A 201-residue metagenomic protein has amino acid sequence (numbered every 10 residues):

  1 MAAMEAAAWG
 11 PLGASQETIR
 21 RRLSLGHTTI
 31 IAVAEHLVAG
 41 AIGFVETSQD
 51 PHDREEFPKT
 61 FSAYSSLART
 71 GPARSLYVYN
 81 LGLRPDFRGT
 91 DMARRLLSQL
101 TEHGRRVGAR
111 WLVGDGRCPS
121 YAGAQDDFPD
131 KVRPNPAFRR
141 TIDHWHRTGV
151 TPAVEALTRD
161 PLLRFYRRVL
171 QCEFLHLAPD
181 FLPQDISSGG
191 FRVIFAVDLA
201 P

Functional and structural regions predicted by a protein language model:
M1-P51: Short amphipathic alpha-helix that is part of the acyltransferase structural core
M4, Q99, P161-L170: Amphipathic alpha-helical segments that form well-ordered structural scaffolds and often line/cohere around active
H27, S188-F195: Short hydrophobic/aromatic beta-strand or adjacent loop that forms the aromatic wall/cage of a ligand/substrate-binding
I31-A32, V38-G43, Y77, W111-R117 (+1 more regions): A structural signal for short, well-ordered beta-strand segments and their strand-loop junctions that often border
V33-E35, A196-A200: Active-site beta-strand termini and strand-to-loop segments that position acidic
I42-N80, Y121-R159, R167, E173 (+1 more regions): Conserved acyl-donor/pantetheine-binding loop and adjacent beta-alpha core of acyl/acetyltransferases and related
L83, G89-R106, V113-G114: Conserved acetyl-CoA-binding loop-helix of GNAT-fold acetyltransferases
A109, Q171-C172: A structural motif
